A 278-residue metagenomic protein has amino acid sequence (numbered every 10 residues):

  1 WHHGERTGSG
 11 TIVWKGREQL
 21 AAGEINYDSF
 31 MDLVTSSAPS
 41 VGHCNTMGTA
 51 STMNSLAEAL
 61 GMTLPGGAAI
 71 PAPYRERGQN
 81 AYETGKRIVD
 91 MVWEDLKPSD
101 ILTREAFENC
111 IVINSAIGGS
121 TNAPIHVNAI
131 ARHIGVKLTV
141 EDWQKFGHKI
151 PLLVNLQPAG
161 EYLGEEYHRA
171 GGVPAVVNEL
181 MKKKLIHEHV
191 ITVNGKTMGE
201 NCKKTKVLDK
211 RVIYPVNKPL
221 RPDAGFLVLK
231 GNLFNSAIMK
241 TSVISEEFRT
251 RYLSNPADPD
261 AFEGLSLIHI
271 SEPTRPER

Functional and structural regions predicted by a protein language model:
W1-N109, N114, G119: Active-site cavity-forming subdomains of large catalytic enzyme subunits
G16, A21, S40-H43, P98 (+6 more regions): Glycine-rich, flexible loop/turn motifs
H43-T63, C110-H133, G160-M181, N217-A237: Conserved phosphate/anionic-ligand binding catalytic regions in large, soluble enzymes, centered on
M62-T84, A123-C202: Terminal amphipathic helices with adjacent charged low-complexity linkers/tails
V89-P98, G147, S254-L267: A general structural motif
G172-L267: Long, charge-dense accessory insertions within large macromolecular proteins
I268-R278: Single conserved hydrophobic/aromatic residue that forms the stacking wall/gate of nucleotide- or nucleobase-binding
